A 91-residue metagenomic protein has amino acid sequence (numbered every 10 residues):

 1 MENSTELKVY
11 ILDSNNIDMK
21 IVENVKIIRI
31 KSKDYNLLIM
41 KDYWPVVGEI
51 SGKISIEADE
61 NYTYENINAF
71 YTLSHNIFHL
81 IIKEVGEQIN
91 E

Functional and structural regions predicted by a protein language model:
M1-D13: Extreme N-terminal tail/first-helix region
Y10-L12, N16-E91: Compact, glycine-rich, soluble single-domain proteins
